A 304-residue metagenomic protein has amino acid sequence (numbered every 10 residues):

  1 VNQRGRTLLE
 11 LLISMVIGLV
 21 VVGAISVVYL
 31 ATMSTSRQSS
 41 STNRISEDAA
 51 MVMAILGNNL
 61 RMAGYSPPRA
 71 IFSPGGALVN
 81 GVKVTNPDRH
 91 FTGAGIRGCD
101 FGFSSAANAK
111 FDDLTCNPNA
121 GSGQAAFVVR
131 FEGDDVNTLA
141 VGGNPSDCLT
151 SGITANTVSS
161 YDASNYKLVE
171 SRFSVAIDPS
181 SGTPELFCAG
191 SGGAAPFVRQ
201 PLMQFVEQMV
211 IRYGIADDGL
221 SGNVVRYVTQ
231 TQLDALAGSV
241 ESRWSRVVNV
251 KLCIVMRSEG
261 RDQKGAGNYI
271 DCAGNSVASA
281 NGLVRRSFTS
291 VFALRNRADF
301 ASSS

Functional and structural regions predicted by a protein language model:
R4-Y65, S303: Aliphatic-rich helix starts adjacent to a transmembrane/signal segment
S36-S39, P196, R286: A generic, residue-level signal for flexible/boundary positions that often mark functional hotspots
V52-N249, C253, E259-V284, A301-S304: N-terminal pilin/flagellin-like segments and related low-complexity appendage regions
R286, L294-R297: Flexible, small/polar- and glycine-enriched "cap/hinge" segments at structural transition points
